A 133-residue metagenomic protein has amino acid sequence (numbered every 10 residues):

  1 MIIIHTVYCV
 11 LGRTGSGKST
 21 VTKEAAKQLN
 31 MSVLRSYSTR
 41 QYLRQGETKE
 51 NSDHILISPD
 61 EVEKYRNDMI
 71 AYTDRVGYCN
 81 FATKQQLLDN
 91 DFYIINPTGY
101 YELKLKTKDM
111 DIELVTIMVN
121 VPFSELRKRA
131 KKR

Functional and structural regions predicted by a protein language model:
M1-H5: Phosphate-binding P-loop
V10: Hydrophobic anchor at the beta1->P-loop junction of P-loop NTPases
R13: P-loop (Walker A) phosphate-binding loop of NTP-binding proteins
S16: ATP-binding Walker
S19: Walker A/P-loop
K27-R35: Post-Walker A helix-loop "phosphate-sensing" segment adjacent to the P-loop in P-loop NTPases
S38-G99: ATP-dependent small-molecule kinase phosphotransfer cores that center on conserved nucleotide phosphate-binding segments
E63, A82-R133: ATP-dependent NMP and nucleoside kinases share a basic, alpha-helical "lid"
